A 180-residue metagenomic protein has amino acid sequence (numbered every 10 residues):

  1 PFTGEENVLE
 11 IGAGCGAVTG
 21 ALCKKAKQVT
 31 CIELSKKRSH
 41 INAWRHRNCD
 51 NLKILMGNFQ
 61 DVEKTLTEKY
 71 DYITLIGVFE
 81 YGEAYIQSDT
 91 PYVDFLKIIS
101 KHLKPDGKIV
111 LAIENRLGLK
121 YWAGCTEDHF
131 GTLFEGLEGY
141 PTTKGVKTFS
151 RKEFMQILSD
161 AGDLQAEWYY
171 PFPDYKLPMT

Functional and structural regions predicted by a protein language model:
C15-A26: Conserved SAM-binding loop of SAM-dependent methyltransferases across substrates and taxa, primarily the Class I
S35: Conserved SAM/SAH-binding beta-strand->alpha-helix loop
N42-A43: Conserved SAM-binding loop
N48-F59: Conserved SAM-binding strand-loop segment of SAM-dependent methyltransferases
T74: A conserved beta-strand element that flanks and buttresses the S-adenosyl-L-methionine
T90-K108: A short glycine-rich, Lys/Arg-flanked "PGG" loop and its adjoining helix->strand segment in the class I
V110-L133: Conserved class I S-adenosyl-L-methionine
K144-G162, E167-W168: Short alpha-helix
